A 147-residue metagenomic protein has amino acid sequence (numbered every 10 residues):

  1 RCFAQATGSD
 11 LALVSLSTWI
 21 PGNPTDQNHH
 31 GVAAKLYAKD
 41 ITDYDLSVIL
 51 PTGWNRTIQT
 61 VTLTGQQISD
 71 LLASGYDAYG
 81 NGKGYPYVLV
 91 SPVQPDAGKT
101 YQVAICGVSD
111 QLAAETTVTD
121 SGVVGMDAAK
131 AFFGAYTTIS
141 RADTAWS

Functional and structural regions predicted by a protein language model:
R1-S147: Catalytic centers of hydrolytic enzymes
